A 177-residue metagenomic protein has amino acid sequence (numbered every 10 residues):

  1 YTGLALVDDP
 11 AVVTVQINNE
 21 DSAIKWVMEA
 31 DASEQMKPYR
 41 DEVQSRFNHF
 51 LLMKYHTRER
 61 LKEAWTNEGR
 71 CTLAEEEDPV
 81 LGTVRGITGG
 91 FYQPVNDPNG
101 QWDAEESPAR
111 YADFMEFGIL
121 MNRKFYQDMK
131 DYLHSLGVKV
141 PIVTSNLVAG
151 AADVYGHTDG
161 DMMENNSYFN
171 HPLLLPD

Functional and structural regions predicted by a protein language model:
Y1-H171: Active-site region of glycoside hydrolase catalytic domains
P172-P176: Short, charged, surface-exposed secondary-structure boundary motifs
